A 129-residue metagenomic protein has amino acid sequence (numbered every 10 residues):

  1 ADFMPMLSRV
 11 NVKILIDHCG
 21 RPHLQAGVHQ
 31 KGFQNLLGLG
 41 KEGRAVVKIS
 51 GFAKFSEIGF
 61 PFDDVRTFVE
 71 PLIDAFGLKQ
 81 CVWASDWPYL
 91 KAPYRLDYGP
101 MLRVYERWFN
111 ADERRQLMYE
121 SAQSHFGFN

Functional and structural regions predicted by a protein language model:
A1-V82, K91: Catalytic pocket-lining loop regions of alpha/beta-barrel enzymes, especially the amidohydrolase/enolase/GH5 lineages
H18, V47, D86, R114 (+1 more regions): Divalent metal-coordination and catalytic microenvironments
E70-P71, A75-V82, K91-N129: Mid-to-C-terminal alpha-helical segments outside catalytic/metal-binding sites
